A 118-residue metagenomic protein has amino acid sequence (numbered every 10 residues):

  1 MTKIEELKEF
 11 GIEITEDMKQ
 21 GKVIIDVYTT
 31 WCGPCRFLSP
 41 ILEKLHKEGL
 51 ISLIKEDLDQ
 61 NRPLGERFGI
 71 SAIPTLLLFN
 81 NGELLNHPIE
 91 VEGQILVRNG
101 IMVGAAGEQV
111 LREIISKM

Functional and structural regions predicted by a protein language model:
M1-I4, S116-M118: N-terminal targeting signals for export/organelle localization
T2, I54, G100-M102: Structural signal for short hydrophobic segments within the conserved structured cores of catalytic domains across
T2-V23: A short beta-strand-turn-helix
I4-L7, V27, S39-L64, I70-I73: Thiol-based oxidoreductase modules, predominantly thioredoxin-like and allied folds used for disulfide exchange
T15, E56, E90-G93: Feature detects long, helix-prone N-terminal segments enriched in hydrophobes
D26-Y28, L78: Structural cue for short, hydrophobic secondary-structure segments
C32-C35: Short cysteine clusters
L78-M118: Non-catalytic, surface beta->alpha helical segment in thiol-disulfide oxidoreductase systems
